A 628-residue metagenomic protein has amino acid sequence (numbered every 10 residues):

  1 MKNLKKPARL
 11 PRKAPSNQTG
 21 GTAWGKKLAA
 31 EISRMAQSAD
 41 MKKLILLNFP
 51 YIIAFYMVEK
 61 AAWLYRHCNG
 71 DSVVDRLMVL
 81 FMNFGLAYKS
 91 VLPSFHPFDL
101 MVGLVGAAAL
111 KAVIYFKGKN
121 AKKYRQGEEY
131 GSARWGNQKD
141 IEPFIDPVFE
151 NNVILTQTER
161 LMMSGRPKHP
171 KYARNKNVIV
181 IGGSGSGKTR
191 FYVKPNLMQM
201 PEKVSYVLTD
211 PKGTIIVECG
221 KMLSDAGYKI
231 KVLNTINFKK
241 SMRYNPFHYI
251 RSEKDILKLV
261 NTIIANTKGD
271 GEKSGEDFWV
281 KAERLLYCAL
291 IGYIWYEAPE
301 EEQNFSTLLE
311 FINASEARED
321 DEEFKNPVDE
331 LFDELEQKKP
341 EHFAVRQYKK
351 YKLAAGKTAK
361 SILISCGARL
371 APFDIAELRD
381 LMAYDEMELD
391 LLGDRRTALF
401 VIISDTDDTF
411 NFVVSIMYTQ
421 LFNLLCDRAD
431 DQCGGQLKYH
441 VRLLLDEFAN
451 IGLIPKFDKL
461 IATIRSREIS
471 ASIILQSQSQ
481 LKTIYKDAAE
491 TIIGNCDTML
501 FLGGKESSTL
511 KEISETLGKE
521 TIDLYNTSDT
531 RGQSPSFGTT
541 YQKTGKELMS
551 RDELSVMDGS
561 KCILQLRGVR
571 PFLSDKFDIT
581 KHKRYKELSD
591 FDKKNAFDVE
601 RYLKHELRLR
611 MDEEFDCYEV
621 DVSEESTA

Functional and structural regions predicted by a protein language model:
M1-L208, I215-Y228, S528, G532-V556 (+2 more regions): Accessory regions of macromolecular translocation/handling assemblies
L44, N48, A54-K60, K122 (+5 more regions): P-loop NTPase motor domains
A133, R160, K176-N177, R346 (+5 more regions): General secondary-structure edge motif
K139-F144, F412, F448, G504: A short glycine-/small-residue-rich loop at the edge of a beta-strand within enzyme catalytic domains
F149-L155, F412-T419, I513: Conserved long hydrophobic alpha-helices within structured protein cores
I461-I563: Conserved ATP-driven motor cores of ASCE-family P-loop NTPases powering translocation/secretion/packaging/pilus
